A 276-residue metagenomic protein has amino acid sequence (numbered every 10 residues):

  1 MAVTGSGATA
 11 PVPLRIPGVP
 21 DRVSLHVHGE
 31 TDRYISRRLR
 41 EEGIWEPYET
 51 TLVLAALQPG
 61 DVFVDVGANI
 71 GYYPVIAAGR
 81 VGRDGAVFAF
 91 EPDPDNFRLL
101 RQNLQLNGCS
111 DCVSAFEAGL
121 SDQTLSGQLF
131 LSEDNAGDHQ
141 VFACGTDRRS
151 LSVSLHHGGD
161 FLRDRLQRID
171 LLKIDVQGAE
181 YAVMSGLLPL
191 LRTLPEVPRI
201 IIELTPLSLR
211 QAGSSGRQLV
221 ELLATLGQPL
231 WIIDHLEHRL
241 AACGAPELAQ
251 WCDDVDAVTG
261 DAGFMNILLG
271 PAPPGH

Functional and structural regions predicted by a protein language model:
M1-C112, C144-D147, F161-R165, L230 (+1 more regions): S-adenosyl-L-methionine
I16-V19, S121-Q123, F130-S132: A conserved beta-strand/loop capping segment in the N-terminal third of enzymes that catalyze redox or closely related
E42-V64, C112, S126-Q128, A136 (+4 more regions): Short internal loop-to-helix segment that lines adenine-nucleotide cofactor pockets
N69, D93, S121, Q177 (+1 more regions): Catalytic metal-binding/acid-base residues of hydrolase active sites
G119-S121, H157: Conserved acidic residues
G127-D134, A245-W251: Short, surface-exposed amphipathic charged segments that create phosphate/polyanion-binding patches used for binding
D160-H276: Conserved acidic-Pro-Pro-aromatic motif
